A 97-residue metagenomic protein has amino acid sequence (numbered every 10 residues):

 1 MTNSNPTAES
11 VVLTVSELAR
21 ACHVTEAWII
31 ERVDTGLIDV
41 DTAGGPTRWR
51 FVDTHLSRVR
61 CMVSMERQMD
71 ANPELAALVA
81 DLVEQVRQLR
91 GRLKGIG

Functional and structural regions predicted by a protein language model:
T2-S16, R20, E26-I30, D34-G97: Arg/Lys-rich, alpha-helical DNA-contact motif
